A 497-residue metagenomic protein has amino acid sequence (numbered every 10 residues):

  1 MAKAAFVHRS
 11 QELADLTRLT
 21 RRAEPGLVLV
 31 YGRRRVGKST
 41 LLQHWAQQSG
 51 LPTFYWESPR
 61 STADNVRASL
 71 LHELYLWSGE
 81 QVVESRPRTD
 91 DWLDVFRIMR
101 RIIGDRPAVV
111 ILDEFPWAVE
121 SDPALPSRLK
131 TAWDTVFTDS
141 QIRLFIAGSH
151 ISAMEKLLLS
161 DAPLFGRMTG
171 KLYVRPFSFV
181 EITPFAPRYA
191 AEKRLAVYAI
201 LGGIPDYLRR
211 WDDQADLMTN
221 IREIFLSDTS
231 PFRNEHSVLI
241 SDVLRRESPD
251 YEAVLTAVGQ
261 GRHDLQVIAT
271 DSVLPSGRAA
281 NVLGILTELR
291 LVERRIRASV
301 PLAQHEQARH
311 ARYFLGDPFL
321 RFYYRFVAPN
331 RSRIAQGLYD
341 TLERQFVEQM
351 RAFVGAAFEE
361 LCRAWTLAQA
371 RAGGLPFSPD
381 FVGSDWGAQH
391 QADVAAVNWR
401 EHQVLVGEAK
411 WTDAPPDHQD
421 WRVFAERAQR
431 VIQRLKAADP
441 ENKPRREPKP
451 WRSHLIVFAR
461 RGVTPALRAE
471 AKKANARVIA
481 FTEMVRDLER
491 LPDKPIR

Functional and structural regions predicted by a protein language model:
A5-L16: N-terminal pre-P-loop "Q-motif" helix
P25-Q43: Walker A/P-loop nucleotide-binding motif
Y31, W117-S121, L125, L129-D161: Sensor-1/coupling segment of RecA-like P-loop NTPase cores
G50-F54, R60-E84, I98-R100: Conserved NTP-binding/hydrolysis module of P-loop NTPases
M99-L125, L129: Conserved P-loop NTPase "ATPase switch" module shared by AAA+ and STAND
T169-R194: Conserved small helical "lid"/interfacial subdomain of P-loop NTPases
D213, M218-A392, N398: Accessory nucleic acid-recognition modules appended to NTPase machines
A311-R497: A cross-kingdom feature that marks ATP-driven nucleic-acid transaction machinery
